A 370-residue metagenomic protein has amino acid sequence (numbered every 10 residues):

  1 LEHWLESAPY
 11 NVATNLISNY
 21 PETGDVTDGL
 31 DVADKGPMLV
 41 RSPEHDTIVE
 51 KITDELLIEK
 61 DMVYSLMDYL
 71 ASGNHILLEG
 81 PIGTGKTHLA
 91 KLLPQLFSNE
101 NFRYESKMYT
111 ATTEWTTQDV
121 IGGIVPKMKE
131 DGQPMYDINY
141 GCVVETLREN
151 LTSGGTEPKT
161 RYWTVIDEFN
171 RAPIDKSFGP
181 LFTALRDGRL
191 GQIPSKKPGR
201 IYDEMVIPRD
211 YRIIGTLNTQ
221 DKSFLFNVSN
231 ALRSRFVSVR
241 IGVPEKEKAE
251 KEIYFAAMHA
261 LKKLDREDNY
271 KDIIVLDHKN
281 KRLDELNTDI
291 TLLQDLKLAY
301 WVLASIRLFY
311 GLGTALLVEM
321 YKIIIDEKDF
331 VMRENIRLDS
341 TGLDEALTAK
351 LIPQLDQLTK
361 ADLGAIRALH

Functional and structural regions predicted by a protein language model:
L1-H370: C-terminal regulatory/interaction module of P-loop NTP-utilizing enzymes
